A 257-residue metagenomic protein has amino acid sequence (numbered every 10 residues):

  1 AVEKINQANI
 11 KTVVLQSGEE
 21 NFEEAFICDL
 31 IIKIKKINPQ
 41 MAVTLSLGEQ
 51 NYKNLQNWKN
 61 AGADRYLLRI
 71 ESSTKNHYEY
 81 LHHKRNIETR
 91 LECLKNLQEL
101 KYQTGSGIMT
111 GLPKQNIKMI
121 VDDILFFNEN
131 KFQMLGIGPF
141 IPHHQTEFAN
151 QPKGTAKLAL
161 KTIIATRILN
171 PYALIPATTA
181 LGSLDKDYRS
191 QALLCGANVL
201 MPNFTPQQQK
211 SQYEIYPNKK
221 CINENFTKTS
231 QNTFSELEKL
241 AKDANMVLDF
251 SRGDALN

Functional and structural regions predicted by a protein language model:
K4-I5, I34, W58, L94-L97 (+3 more regions): Generic structural signal for hydrophobic
I5-A25, K35-L94, Q103-T110, Q133-G136: Core AdoMet radical
E19-E23, K84, G111-N116, F148 (+2 more regions): Short, small-residue-enriched loops and turns at beta-alpha junctions that line or gate enzyme active sites
F22-L47, R85-G105, N150-I175, T229-M246: Alpha-helix-loop-beta-strand connector modules within alpha/beta enzyme cores
A25-I27, Q56-N57, Y78-H82, I117-I120 (+3 more regions): Short secondary-structure transition/capping segments
N51-N60, L112-N128, G182-C195: Catalytic cores of alpha/beta
N60-D64, K84-N86, D123-I124, K153-G154 (+1 more regions): Short, hinge-like loop/turn segments at secondary-structure boundaries
N128-N257: Auxiliary Fe-S-binding modules of radical SAM enzymes
